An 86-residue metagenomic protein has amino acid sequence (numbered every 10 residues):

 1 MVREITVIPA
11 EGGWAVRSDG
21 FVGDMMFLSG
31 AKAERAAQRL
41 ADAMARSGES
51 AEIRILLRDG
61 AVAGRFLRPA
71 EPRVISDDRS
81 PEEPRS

Functional and structural regions predicted by a protein language model:
M1-V2, R39: A generic local structural motif
V2-V22: Short aromatic-glycine-(Arg/Gly/Cys) micro-motifs in beta-strand/loop hairpins
R17, M26, A63-R65: Short acidic, gly/pro-rich beta-turn/loop elements at beta-sheet edges and active-site/ligand-binding grooves
D19-K32: A short, exposed loop/beta-hairpin motif centered on an aromatic-Gly-Thr core
S29-E52: Generic amphipathic, hydrophobic interface segment in small proteins and small subunits
R46-R85: Short, mixed-charge low-complexity intrinsically disordered segments
